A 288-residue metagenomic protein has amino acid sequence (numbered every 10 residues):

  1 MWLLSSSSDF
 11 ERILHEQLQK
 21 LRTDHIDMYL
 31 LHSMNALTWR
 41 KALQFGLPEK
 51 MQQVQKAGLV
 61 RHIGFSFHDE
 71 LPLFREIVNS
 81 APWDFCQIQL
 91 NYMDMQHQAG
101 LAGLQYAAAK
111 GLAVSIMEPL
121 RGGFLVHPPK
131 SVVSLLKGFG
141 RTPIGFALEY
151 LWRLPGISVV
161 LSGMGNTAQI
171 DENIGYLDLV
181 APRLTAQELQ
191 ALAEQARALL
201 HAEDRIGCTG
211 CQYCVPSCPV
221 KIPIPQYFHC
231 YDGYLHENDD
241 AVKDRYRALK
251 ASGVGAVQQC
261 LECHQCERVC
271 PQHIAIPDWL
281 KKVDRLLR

Functional and structural regions predicted by a protein language model:
W2-L120, H127-V133, G138-F139, R153: Glycine/proline-rich, positively charged, aromatic-decorated active-site loop/lid region on the catalytic face
A102-R288: Structured C-terminal cap/extension of enzyme domains
